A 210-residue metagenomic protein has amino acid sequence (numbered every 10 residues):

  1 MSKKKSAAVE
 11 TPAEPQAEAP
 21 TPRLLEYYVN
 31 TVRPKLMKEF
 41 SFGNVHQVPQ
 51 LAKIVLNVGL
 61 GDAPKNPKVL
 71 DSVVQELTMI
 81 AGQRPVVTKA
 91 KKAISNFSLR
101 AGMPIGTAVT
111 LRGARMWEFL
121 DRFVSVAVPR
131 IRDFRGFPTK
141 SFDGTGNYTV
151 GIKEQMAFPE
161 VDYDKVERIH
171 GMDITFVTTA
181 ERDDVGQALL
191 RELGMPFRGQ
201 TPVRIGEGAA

Functional and structural regions predicted by a protein language model:
M1-A210: Ribosome-associated RNA-binding proteins
